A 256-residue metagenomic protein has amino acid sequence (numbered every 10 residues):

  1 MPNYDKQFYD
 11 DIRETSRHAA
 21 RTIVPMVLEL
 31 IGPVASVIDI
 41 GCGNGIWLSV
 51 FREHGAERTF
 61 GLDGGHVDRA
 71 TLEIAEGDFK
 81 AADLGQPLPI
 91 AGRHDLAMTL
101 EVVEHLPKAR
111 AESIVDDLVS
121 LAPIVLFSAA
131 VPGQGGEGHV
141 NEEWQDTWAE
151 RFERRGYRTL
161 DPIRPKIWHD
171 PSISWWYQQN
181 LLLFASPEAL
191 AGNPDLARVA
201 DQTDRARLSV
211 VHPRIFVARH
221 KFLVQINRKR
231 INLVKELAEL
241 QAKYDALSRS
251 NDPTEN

Functional and structural regions predicted by a protein language model:
M1-M98, A109-L121, G135, H139-R151 (+1 more regions): Conserved N-terminal segment of class I S-adenosyl-L-methionine
V102: Hydrophobic adenine-recognition pocket in adenosine-nucleotide-binding enzymes
H105-L106: A short His-aromatic
A122-P132: Conserved beta-strand signature within the Rossmann-like core of class I S-adenosyl-L-methionine
